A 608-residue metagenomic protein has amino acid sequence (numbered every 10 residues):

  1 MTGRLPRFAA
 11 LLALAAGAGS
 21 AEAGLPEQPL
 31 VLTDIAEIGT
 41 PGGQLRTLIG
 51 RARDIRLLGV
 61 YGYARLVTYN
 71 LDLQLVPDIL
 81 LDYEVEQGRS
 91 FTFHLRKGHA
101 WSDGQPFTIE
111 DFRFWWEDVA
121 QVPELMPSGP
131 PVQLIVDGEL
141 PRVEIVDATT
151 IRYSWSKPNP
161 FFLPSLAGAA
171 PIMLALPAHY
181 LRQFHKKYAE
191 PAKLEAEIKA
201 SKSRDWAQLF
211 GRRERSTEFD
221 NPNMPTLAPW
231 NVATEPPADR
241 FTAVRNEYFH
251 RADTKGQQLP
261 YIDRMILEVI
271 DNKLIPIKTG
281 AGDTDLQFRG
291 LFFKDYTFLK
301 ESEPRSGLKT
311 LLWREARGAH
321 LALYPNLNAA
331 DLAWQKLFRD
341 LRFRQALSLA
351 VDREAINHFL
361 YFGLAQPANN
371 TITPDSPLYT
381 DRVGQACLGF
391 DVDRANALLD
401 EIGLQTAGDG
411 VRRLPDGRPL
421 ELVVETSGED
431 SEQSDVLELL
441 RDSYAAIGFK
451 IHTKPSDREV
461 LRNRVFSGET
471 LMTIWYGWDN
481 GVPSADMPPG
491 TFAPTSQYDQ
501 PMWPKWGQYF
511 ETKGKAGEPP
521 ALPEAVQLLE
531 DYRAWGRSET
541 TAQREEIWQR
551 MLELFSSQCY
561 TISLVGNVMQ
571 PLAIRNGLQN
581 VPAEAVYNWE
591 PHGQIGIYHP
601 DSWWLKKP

Functional and structural regions predicted by a protein language model:
L25-L30, M224, W230, T234-F241 (+7 more regions): Detector for C-terminal structural segments
L25-Q87, E117: N-terminal lobe/hinge region of extracytoplasmic solute-binding protein
N70, N246-H250, G280, G318-R342 (+3 more regions): A bilobed periplasmic-binding-protein/Venus flytrap-type ligand-binding module shared by bacterial periplasmic
D82-M126, P141, R152-S154, K278 (+1 more regions): Aromatic- and charge-enriched surface segment that lines or borders ligand/interaction sites
D111-F112, T149-I151, I275, G280-R289 (+4 more regions): Alpha-to-beta junction loops
V119, P123-G129, V143, A233-T242 (+4 more regions): Extracellular/periplasmic solute-recognition and catalytic clefts
P131-F210: Surface-exposed binding/hinge segments that line and control ligand-binding clefts or catalytic entry sites
T217-N221, Y248-K300, R441, K450-H452 (+1 more regions): Ligand-site clamp/hinge motif
